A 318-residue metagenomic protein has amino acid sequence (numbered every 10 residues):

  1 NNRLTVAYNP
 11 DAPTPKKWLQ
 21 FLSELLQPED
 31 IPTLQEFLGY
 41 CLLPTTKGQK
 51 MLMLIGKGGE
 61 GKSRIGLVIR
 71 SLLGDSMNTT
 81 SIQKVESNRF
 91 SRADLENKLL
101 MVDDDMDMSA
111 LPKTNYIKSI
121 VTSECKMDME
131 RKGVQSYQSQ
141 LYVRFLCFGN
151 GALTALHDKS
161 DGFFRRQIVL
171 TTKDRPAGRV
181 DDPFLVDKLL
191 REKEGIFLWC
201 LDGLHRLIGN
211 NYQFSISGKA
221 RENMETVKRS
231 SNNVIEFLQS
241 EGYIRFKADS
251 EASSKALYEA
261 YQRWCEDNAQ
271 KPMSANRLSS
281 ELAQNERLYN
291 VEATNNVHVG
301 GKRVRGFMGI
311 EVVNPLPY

Functional and structural regions predicted by a protein language model:
N1-Y318: Feature primarily recognizes SF3-like P-loop helicase cores of small DNA viruses
